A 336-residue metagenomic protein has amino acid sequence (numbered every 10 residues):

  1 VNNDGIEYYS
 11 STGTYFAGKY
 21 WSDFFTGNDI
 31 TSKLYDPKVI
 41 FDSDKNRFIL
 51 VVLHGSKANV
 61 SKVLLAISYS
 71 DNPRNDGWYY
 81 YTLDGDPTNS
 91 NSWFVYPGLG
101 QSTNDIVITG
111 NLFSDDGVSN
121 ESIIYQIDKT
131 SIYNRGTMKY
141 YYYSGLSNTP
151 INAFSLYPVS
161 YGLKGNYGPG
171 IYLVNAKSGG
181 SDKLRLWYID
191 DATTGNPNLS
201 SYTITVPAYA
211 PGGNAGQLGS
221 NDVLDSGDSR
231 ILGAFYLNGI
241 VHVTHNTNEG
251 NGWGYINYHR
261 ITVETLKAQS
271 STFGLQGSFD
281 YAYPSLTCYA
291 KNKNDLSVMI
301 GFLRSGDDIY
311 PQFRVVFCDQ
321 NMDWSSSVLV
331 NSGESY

Functional and structural regions predicted by a protein language model:
V1-Y336: C-terminal PAP-associated
